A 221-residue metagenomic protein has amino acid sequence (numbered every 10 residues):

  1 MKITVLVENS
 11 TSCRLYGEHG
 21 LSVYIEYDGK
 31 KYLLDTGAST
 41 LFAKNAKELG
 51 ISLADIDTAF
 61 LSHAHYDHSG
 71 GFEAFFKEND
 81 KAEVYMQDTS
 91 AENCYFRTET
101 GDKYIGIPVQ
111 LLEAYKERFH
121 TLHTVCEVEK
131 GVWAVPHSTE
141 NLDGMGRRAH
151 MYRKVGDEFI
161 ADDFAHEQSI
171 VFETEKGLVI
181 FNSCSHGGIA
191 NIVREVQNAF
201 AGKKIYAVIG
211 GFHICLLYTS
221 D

Functional and structural regions predicted by a protein language model:
M1-L49, D163-N182: Conserved beta-strand hairpin/beta-sheet module of binuclear metal-dependent hydrolase folds, prominently
E8-S10, T36-S39, A64, T89-S90 (+3 more regions): Active-site metal-binding loops of divalent metal-dependent hydrolases
Y16, K30-T58, A74, G146 (+3 more regions): Pre-active-site segment of Zn-dependent metallo-hydrolases
L41-E92, N198-I209: Active-site metal-binding motif and surrounding structural segment of the metallo-beta-lactamase
T89-Y115: Active-site neighborhood of divalent metal-dependent phosphoester bond hydrolases
T98-D102, T124-K176: Active-site-proximal loop/helix segment associated with metal-binding centers of metalloenzymes
A161-K203, F212-H213: Active-site-proximal loop/helix segments of hydrolase catalytic cores
Y218-D221: Conserved small/polar residues in nucleotide/adenosyl-binding loops
